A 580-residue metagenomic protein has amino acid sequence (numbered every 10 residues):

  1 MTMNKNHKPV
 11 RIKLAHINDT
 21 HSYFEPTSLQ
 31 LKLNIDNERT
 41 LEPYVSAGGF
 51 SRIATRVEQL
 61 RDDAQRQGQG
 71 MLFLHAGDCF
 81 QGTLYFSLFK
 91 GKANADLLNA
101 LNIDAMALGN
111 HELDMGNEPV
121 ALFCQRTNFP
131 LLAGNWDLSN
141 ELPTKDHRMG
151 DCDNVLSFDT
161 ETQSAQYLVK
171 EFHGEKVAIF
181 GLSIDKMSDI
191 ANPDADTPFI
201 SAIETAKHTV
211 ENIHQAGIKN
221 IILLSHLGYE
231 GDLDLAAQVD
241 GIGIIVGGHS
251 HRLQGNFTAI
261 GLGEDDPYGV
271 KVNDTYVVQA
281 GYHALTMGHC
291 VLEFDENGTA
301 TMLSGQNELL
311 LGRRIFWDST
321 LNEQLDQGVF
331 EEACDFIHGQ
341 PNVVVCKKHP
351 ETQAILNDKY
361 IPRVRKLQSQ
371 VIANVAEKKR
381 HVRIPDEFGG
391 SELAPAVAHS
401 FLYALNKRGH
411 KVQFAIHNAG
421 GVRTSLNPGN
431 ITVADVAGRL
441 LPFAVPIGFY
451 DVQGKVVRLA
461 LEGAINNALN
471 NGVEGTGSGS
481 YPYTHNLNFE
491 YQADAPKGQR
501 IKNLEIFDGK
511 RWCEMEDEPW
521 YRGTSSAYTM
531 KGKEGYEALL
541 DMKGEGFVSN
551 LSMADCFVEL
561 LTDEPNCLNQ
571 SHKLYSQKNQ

Functional and structural regions predicted by a protein language model:
M1-L310, L393, S400, A415 (+3 more regions): Acidic, metal/ion-coordinating pockets
K5-K13, Y23, R148-F158, A165-Y167 (+4 more regions): Feature captures C-terminal
Q30-R39, V371-P385, Y536-L540: Acidic/histidine-rich, surface-exposed loop or edge segments in extracytoplasmic proteins
L84-S87, E118, P143-T144, V345 (+3 more regions): Short, conserved acidic/polar surface loops in the N-terminal third of protein domains
F86, P385, G389, V445: Conserved aromatic-histidine-acidic binding/catalytic patches
H147, C152-D153, F158-D159, T258-V270 (+6 more regions): Surface-exposed intrinsically disordered loops and tails
K176, V382, W512-E514: Short, solvent-exposed loop/turn motifs
A300-I431: Hard-cation-handling environments
